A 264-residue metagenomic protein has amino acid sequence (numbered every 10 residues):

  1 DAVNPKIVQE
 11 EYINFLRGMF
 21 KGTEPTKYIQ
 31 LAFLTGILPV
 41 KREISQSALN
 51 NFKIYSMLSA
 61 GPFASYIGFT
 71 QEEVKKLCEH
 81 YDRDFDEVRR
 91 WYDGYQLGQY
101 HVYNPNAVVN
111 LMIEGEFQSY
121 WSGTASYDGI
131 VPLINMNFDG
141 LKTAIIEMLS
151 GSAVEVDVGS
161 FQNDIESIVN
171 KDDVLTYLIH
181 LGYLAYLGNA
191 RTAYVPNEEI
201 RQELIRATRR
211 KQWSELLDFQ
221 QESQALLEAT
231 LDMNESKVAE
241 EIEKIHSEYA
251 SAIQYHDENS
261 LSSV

Functional and structural regions predicted by a protein language model:
D1-S260: Phosphate-binding site recognition
V264: Active-site metal-binding core of divalent-cation-utilizing nuclease and nuclease-like domains
